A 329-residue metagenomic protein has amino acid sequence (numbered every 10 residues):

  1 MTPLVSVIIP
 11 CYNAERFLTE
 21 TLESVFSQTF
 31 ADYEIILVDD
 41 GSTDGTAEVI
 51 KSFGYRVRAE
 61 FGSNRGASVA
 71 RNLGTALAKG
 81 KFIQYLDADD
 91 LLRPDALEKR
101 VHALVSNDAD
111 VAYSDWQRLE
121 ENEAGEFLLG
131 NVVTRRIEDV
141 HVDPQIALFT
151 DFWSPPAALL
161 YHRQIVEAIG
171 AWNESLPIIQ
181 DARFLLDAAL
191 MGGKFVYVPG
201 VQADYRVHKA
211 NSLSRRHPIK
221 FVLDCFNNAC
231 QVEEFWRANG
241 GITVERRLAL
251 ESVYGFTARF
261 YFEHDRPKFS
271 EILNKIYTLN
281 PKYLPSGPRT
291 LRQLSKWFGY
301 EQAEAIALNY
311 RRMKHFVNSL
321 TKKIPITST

Functional and structural regions predicted by a protein language model:
V5-F17, T21, Q28-T29, V38: A conserved hydrophobic helix/loop-capping motif in glycosyltransferases and polysaccharide synthases
S24, A31, D39-E48, N64 (+1 more regions): A conserved acidic beta->alpha catalytic loop
G45, D90-A103: Acidic donor-binding/catalytic loop of UDP-sugar-dependent glycosyltransferases, especially processive GT2
G62-A78, K99: Glycine-rich, basic loop-to-helix element that forms the pyrophosphate-binding segment of sugar-nucleotide handling
A67, L97-I169: Flexible acidic/His/Gly-enriched loops in nucleotide-sugar-dependent glycosyltransferase catalytic domains
A76, R136-N227: Conserved nucleotide-sugar donor-binding catalytic segment
I83: Short aromatic/hydrophobic "clamp" motif used to bind/position activated sugar donors
R206-T329: C-terminal subregions of glycosyltransferases and related glycan-biosynthesis enzymes
